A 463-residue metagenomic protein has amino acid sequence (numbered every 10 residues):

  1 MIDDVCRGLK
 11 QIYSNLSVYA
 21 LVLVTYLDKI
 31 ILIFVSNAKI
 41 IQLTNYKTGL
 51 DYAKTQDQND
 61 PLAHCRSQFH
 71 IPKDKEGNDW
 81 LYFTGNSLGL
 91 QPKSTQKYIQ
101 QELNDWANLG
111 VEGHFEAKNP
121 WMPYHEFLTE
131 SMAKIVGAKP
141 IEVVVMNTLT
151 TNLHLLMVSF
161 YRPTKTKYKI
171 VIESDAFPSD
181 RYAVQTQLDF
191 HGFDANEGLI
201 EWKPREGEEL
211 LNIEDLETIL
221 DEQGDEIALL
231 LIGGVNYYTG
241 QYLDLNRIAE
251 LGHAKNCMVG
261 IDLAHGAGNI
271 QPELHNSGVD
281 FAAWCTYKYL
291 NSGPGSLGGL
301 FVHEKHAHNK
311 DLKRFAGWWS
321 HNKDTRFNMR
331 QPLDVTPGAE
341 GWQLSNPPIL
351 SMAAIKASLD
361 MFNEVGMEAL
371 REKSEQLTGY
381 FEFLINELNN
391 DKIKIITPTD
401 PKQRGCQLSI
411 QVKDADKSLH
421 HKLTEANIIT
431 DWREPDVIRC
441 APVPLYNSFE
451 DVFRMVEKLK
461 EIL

Functional and structural regions predicted by a protein language model:
D4-V5, V18-A20: Short hydrophobic alpha-helical segments enriched in small aliphatic residues
Q11: Cationic, low-complexity basic patches in intrinsically disordered or flexible, solvent-exposed regions
S14-S17, S36: Serine residues within intrinsically disordered or low-complexity segments
L16-Y19, Q411: Serine/proline-rich low-complexity intrinsically disordered segments, especially terminal tails, linkers
T25-K39: Short, positively charged and aromatic/hydrophobic N-terminal segments
S36-L463: Pyridoxal 5′-phosphate
